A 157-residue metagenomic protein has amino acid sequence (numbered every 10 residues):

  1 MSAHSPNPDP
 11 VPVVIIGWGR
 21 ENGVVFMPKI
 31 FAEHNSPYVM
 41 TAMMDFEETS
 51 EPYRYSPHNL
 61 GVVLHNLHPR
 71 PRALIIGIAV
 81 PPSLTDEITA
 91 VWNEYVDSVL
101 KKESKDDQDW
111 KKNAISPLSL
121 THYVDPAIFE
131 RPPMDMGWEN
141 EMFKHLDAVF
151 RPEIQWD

Functional and structural regions predicted by a protein language model:
M1-R70: Extreme N-terminal segments of fungal proteins
P12-V14, R72-I78, S119-T121: Short glycine-rich or small-residue beta-strand-to-loop segments that form or flank ligand, phosphate, metal/Fe-S
N22-V24, P82-T85, D125-P126: Eukaryotic short linear interaction motifs
N59-H68, P82-S83, A90-V91, D147-D157: Long terminal accessory regions outside catalytic cores
L67, A73, A114-S116: Cationic, hydrophobic amphipathic alpha-helical membrane-interacting segments
P69-S104: Mid-chain, well-packed structural core segment of small domains
E94-Q155: Ser/Thr/Gly-rich flexible loops in soluble cytosolic domains mediating phosphotransfer, phosphorylation
